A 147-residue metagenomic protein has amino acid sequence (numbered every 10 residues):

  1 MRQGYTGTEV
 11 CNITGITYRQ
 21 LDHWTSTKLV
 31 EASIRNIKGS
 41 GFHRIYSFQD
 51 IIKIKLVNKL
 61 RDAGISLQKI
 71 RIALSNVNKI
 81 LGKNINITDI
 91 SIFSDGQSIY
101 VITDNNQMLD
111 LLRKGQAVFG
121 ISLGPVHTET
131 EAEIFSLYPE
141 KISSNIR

Functional and structural regions predicted by a protein language model:
M1-G4, F48-R147: Amphipathic alpha-helical "stalk" segments
M1-K53: Basic helix-turn-helix/winged-helix DNA-binding cores and closely related short helical interaction motifs
